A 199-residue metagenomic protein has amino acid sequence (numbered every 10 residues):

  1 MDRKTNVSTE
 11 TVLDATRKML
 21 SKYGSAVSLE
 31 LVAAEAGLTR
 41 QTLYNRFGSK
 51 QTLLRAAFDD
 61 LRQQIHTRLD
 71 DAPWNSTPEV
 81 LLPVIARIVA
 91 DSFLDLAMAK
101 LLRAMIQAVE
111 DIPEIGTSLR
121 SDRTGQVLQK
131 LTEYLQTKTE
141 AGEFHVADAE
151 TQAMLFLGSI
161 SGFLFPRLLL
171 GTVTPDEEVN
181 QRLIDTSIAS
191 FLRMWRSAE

Functional and structural regions predicted by a protein language model:
M1-L38, Q51-T52: Basic, helix-initiating cap at the start of DNA-binding domains
V12, S49-R55, Q64-I65, I115: Short amphipathic alpha-helical segment with a characteristic S/N-K-E followed by hydrophobic residues
L29, F58-H66: Short, basic, alpha-helical segments at the C-terminal edge of helix-turn-helix-like DNA-binding modules
Q41-G48, A56: Base-recognition residues in the alpha-helical recognition helix of bacterial helix-turn-helix
R68-L102, Q152-F156, I184: Hydrophobic alpha-helical connector segments
V84, I88, E133-E140, F163-E199: C-terminal peripheral helix-coil segments that are non-catalytic and often amphipathic
L94-S118, F165-L170: Amphipathic alpha-helical segments used for helix-helix packing
K100, A104, E114-E140, E150-M154 (+1 more regions): Amphipathic alpha-helical packing segments from all-alpha helical-bundle domains
